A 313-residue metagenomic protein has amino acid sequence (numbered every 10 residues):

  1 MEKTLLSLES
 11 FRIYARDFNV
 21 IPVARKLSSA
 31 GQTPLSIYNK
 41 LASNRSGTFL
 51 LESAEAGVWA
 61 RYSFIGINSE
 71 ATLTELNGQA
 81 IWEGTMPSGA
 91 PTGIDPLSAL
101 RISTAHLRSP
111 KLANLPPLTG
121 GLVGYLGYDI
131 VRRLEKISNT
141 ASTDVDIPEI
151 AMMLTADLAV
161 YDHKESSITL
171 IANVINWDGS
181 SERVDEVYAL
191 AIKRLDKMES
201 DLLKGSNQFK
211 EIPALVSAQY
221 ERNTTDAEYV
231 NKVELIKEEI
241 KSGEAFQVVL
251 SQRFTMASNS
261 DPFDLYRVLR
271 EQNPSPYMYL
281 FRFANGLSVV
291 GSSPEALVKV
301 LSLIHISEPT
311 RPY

Functional and structural regions predicted by a protein language model:
M1-L303, S307: Extended alpha-helical targeting/anchoring segments, especially N-terminal organellar/secretory targeting helices
E308-Y313: Short "domain-exit" segments at the C-terminal end of structured domains
